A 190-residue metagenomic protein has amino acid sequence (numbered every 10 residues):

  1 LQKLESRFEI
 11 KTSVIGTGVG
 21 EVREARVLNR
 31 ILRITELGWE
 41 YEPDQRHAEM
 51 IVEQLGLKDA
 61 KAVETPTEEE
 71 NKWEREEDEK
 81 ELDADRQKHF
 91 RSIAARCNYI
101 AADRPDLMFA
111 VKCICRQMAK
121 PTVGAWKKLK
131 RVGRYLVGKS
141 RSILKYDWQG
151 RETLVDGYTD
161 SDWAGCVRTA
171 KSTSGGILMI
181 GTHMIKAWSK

Functional and structural regions predicted by a protein language model:
L1-K190: Long, low-complexity, charge-biased intrinsically disordered regions
